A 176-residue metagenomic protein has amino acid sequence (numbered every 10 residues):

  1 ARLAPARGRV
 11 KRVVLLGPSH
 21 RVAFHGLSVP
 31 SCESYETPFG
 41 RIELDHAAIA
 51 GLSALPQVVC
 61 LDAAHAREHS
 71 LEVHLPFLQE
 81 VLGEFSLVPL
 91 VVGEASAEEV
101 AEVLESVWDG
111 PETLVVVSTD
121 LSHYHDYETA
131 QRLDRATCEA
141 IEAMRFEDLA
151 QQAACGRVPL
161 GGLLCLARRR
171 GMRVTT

Functional and structural regions predicted by a protein language model:
A1-T176: Active-site histidine-anchored catalytic micro-motif
